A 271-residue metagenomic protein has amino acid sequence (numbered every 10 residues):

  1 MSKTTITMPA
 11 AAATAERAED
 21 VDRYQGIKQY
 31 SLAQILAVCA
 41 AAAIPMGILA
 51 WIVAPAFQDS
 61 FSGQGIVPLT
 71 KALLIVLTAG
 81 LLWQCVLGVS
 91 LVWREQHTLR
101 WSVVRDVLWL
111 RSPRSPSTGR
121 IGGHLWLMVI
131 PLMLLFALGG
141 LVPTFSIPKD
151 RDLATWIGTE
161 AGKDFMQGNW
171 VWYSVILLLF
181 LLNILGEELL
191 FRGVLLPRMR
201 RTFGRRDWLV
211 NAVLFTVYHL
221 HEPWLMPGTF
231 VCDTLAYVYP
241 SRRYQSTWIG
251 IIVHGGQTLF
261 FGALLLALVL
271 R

Functional and structural regions predicted by a protein language model:
M1-G123, G262-R271: N-terminal, membrane-interfacial amphipathic/helix-forming hydrophobic leader that caps and precedes the first
I6, M133-L134, D152-R271: Transmembrane helix-loop-helix hairpins at the membrane interface of multi-pass integral membrane proteins
S31-C39, P68-L77, R120-M128, V171-I176 (+3 more regions): Residue-level signature of transmembrane alpha-helical entry/exit and packing/kink sites in multi-pass membrane
A50-Q58, L91-Q96, G139-P143, G186-E187 (+5 more regions): Membrane-water interface at transmembrane helix exits
W51, W83, W93, W101 (+7 more regions): A residue-identity detector for tryptophan
Q58-A72, W101-N183, R271: Juxtamembrane helix-loop-helix connectors linking adjacent transmembrane helices in multi-pass membrane enzymes
